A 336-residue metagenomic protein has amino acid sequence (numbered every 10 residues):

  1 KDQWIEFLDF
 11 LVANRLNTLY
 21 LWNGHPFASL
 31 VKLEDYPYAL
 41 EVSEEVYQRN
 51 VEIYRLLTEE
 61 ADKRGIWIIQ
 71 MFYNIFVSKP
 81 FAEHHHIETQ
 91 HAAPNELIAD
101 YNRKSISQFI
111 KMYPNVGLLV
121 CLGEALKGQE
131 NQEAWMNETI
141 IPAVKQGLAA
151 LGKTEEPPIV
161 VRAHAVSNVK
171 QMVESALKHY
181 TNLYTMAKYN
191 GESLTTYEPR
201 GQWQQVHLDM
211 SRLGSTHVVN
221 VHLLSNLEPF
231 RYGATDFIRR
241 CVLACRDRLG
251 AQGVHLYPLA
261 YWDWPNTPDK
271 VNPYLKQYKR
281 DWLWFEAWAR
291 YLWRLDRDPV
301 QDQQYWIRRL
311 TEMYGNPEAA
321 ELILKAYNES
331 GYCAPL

Functional and structural regions predicted by a protein language model:
K1, F72-I87: N-terminal small/glycine-rich loop or linker at the start of catalytic domains across soluble metabolic enzymes
K1-T18, H25, S215-V221, S225: An acidic-aromatic substrate-binding cleft motif
V12-R49, K79-P80: Aromatic-lined carbohydrate-binding/catalytic grooves of carbohydrate-active enzymes
N17, L33, E41-L56, D62-K63 (+2 more regions): Catalytic-core regions of glycoside hydrolase
H25-P26, I75, A260: Conserved beta-strand edge residues that scaffold enzyme active sites
I66-F72: Carbohydrate-binding surfaces in secreted/extracellular proteins
